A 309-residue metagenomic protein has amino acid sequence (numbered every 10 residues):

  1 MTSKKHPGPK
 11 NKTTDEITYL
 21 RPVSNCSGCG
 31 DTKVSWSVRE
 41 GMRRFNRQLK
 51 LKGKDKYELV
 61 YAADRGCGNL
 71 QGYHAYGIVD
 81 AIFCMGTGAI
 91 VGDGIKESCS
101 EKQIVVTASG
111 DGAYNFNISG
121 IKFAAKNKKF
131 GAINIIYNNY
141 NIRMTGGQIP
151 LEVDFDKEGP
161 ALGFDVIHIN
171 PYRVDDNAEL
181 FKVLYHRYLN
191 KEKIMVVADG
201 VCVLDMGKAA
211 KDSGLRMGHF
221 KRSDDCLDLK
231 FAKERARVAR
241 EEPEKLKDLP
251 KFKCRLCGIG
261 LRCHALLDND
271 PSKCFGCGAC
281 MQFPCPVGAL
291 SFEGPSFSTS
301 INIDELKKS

Functional and structural regions predicted by a protein language model:
M1, T32, S37-Q48, I95 (+9 more regions): Generic, well-ordered alpha-helical scaffold segments in large soluble proteins
T2-S27, D176-L227, E234-P243, P250 (+2 more regions): Catalytic or ion-coupling anion/metal-binding cores of large enzyme and transporter domains
S3-G86, S98: Active-site diphosphate/adenylate-binding microenvironment
S24-D31, A81-M85, Q148-I149, I169-P171 (+3 more regions): Hydrophobic alpha-helical scaffolding
S37, R222, C226-D270, A279-N302 (+1 more regions): Iron-sulfur cluster-binding cysteine motifs and their immediate structural context in ferredoxin-like electron-transfer
K56-E58, K129-A132, K191-M195, M217 (+4 more regions): Active-site lining segments that contact anionic ligands and/or coordinate catalytic metals
A62-G66, A108-S109, I135-N138, I169 (+6 more regions): Generic beta-strand/beta-sheet core signal
L70-A210, G214: Thiamine diphosphate
